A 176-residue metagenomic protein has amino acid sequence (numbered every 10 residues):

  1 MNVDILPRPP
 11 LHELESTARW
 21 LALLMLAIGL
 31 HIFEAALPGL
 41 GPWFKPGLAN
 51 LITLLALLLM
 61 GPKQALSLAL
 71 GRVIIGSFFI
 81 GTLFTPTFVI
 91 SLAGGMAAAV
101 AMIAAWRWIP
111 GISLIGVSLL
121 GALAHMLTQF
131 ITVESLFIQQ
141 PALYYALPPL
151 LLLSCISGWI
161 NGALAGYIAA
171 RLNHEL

Functional and structural regions predicted by a protein language model:
N2-A56: Hydrophobic transmembrane alpha-helices
N2-H12, A18-L26, L68, I90-A124 (+1 more regions): Short helix-perturbing small/polar motifs within transmembrane alpha-helices
L21, M25, G29, L55 (+9 more regions): Generic alpha-helical transmembrane segments of integral inner-membrane proteins, especially permease/transport modules
L30-P46, G71-V100, F137, A142 (+1 more regions): Interfacial aromatic-anchored transmembrane helix boundaries in multi-pass membrane proteins
L48-Q64, A101-A105: Generic transmembrane alpha-helix motif of multi-pass integral membrane proteins
K63-G71: Transmembrane-helix signature of polytopic, membrane-embedded enzymes that assemble or transfer cell-envelope glycans
T85-V89, A104, W108-L176: Membrane-embedded alpha-helical hairpins and interfacial helices in multi-pass inner-membrane proteins
